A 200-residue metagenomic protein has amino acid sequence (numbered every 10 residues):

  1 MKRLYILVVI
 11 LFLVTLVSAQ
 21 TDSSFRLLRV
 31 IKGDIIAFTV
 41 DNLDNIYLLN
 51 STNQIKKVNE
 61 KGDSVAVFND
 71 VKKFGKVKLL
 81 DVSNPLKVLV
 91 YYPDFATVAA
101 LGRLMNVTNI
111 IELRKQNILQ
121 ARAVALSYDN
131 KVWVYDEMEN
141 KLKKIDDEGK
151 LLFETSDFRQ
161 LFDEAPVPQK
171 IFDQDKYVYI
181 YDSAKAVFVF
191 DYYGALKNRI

Functional and structural regions predicted by a protein language model:
M1-R26: Bacterial Sec-dependent N-terminal signal peptides
Q20-I200: Eukaryotic scaffold repeat domains enriched in small/polar residues
